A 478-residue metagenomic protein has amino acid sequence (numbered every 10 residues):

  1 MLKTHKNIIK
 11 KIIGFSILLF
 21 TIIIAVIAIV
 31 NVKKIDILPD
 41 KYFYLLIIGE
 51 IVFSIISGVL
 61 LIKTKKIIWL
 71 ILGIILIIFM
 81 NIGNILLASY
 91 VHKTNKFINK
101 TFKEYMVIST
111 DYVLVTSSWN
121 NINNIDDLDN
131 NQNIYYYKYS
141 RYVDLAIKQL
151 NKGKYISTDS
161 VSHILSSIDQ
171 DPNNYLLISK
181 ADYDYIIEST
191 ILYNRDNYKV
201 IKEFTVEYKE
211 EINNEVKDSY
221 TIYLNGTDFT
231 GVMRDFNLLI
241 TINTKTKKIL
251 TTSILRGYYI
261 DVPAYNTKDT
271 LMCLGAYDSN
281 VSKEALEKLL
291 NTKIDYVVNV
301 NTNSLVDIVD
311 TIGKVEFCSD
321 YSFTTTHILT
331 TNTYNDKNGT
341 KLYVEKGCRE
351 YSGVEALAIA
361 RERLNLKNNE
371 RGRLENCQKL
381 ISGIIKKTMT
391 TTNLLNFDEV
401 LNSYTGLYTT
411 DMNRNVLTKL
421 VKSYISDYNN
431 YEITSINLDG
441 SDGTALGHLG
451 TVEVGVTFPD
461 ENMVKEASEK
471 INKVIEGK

Functional and structural regions predicted by a protein language model:
M1-T4: Short, Lys/Arg-rich, polar N-terminal cytosolic tail immediately upstream of the first transmembrane signal-anchor
K6-I13, P39, K66-W69: Membrane-interface helix-boundary signature
I12-V59: Membrane-embedded alpha-helical segments of integral membrane proteins
S57-I67: Juxtamembrane helix-break-helix junctions at the cytosolic face of small multi-pass alpha-helical membrane proteins
I67-S89: Internal/C-terminal transmembrane anchor helices
V91-I108: Alpha-helical transmembrane signal-anchor/signal-peptide segments
V115-W119, N124-K180, D184-K478: Non-catalytic, solvent-exposed segments at the cell envelope interface
